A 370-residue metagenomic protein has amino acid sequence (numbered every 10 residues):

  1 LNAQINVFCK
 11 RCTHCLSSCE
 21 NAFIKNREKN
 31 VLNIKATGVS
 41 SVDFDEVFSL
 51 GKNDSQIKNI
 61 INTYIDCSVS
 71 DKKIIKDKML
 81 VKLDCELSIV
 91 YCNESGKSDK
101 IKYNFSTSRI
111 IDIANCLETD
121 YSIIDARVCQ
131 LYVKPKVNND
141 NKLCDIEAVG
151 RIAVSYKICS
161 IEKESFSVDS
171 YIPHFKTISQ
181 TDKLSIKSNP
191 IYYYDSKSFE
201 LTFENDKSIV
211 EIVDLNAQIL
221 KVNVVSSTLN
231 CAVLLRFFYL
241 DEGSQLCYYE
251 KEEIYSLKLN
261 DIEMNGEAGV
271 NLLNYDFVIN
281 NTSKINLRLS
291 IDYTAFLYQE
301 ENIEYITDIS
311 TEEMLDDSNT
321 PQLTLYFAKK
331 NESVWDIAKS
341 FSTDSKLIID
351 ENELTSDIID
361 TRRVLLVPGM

Functional and structural regions predicted by a protein language model:
L1-N319: Interfacial loop/beta elements and low-complexity acidic/Ser/Thr-rich segments of macromolecular assembly/processing
T311-D350, T355-M370: Primarily a LysM-type cell-wall glycan-binding module
